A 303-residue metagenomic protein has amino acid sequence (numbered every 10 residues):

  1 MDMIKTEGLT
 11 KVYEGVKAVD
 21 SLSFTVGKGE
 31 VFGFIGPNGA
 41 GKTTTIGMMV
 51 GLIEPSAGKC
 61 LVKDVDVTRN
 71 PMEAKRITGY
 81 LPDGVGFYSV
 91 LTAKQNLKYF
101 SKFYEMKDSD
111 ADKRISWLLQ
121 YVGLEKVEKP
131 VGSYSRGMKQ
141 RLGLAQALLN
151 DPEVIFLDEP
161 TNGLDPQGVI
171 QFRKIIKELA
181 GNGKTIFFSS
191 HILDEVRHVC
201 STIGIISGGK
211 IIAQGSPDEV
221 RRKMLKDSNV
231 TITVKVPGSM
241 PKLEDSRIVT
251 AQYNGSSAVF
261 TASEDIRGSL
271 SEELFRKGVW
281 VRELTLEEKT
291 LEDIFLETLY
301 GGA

Functional and structural regions predicted by a protein language model:
M1-I4, G301-A303: Short, Lys/Arg-enriched, disordered terminal segments
D2-T6, K11-S207, A213: ABC transporter nucleotide-binding domains
N70, K107, R221-M224, I266: Alpha-helix capping and helix-coil boundary motifs
K75, L97, D112, I170 (+4 more regions): Generic structural signal for individual residues within well-ordered alpha-helical segments across diverse proteins
Y121, I175, K223, S269 (+1 more regions): Solvent-exposed, charged/polar functional surfaces in cytosolic regulatory/catalytic domains
R173-T261: ABC transporter nucleotide-binding domain
K226-A303: Short, charged/small-residue-rich alpha-helical element at the C-terminal edge of ABC transporter nucleotide-binding
